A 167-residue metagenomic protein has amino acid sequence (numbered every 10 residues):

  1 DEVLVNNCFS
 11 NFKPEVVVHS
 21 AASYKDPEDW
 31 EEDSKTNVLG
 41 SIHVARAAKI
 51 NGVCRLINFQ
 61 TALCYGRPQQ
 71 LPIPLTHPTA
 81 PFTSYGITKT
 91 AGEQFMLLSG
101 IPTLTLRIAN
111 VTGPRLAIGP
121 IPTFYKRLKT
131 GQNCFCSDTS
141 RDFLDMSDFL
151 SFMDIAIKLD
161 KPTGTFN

Functional and structural regions predicted by a protein language model:
D1-T36: NAD(P)H-binding glycine-rich loop region in Rossmannoid oxidoreductase-like domains and their noncatalytic homologs
H19, I42-S84, L104: Conserved Rossmann-fold NAD(P)-dependent oxidoreductase catalytic core, especially the SDR/UDP-sugar
K25-P27, N58-P72, S84-T90, V111-I118: Conserved catalytic-site region of short-chain dehydrogenase/reductase
D26-G40, P74-P81: Short alpha-helical oligomerization interface
V38-R46, S147-L150, D154: Conserved active-site region of classical short-chain dehydrogenase/reductase
V38-V44, G86-M96: Conserved catalytic Lys-bearing alpha helix of Rossmann-like short-chain dehydrogenase/reductases
F82, Q94-I155: NAD(P)-dependent short-chain dehydrogenase/reductase
A109, T165-N167: Short-chain dehydrogenase/reductase
